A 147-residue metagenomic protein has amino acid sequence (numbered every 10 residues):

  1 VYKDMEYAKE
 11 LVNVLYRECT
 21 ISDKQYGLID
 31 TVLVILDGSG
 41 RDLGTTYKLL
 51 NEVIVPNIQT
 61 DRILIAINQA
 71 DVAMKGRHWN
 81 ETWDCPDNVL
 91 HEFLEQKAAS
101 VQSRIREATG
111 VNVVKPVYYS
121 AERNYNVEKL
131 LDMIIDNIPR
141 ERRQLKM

Functional and structural regions predicted by a protein language model:
V1-E18: Switch II (G3) loop of P-loop NTPases
V1-Y2, T46-V55, H78-N88: Short charge-dense sequence patches
Y2-D4, I58-T60, L145-K146: P-loop NTPase nucleotide-binding core
Y2-M5, S22-L49, L64, A70-M74: Conserved Switch II/interswitch segment of TRAFAC-class P-loop GTPases
L11-Y16, T46-D61: Short amphipathic alpha-helices and their capping/turn segments at secondary-structure boundaries
Y16-G27, I54-I58, R104-T109: Alpha-helix termini
D61-L64, D71-L145: Canonical P-loop GTPase G-domain recognition
